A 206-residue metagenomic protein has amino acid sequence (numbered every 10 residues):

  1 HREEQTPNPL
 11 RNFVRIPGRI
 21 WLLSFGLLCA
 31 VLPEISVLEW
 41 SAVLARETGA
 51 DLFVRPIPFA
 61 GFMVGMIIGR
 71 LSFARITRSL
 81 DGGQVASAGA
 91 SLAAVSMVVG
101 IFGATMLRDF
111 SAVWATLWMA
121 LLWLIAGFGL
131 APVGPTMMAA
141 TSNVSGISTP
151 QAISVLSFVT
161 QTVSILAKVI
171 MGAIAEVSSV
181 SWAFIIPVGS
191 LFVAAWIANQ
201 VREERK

Functional and structural regions predicted by a protein language model:
R2-L23: Juxtamembrane intracellular "pre-TM" segments in multi-pass secondary transporters
G18-A60, V64-I67: Extracytoplasmic gate region of multi-pass secondary transporters
L28, A60-V64, S91, S154-T162: Transmembrane alpha-helical cores of Major Facilitator Superfamily
A50-F59, A115, M119, T149-I153: Juxtamembrane helix-start elements in MFS-like secondary transporters
G69-G82, A175-E176: Helix-to-loop junctions at the C-terminal end of transmembrane segments in multipass secondary transporters
G83-M137: C-terminal transmembrane helical hairpin of 12-TM major facilitator-type secondary transporters
V144-V180: A late C-terminal transmembrane helix in Major Facilitator Superfamily
V188-K206: Multi-pass alpha-helical transporter architecture, strongest for 12-TM Major Facilitator/SLC carriers used
